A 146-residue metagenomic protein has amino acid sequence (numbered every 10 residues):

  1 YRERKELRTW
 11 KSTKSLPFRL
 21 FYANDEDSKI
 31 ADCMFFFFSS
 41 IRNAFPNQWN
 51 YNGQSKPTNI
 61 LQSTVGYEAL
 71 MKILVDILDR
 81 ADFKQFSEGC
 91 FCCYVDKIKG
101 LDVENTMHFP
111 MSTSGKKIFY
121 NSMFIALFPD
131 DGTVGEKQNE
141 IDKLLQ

Functional and structural regions predicted by a protein language model:
Y1-Q146: Accessory terminal alpha-helical modules
